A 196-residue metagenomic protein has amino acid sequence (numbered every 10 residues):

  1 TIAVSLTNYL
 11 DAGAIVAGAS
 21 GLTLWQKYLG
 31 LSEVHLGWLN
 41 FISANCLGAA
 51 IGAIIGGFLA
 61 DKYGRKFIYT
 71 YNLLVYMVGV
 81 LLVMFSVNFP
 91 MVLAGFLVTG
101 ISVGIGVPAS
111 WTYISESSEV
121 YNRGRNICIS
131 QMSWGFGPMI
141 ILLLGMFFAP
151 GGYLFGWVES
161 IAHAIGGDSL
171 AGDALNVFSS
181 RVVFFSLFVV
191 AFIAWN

Functional and structural regions predicted by a protein language model:
T1-N196: Transmembrane-helix signature of 12-pass secondary carriers
